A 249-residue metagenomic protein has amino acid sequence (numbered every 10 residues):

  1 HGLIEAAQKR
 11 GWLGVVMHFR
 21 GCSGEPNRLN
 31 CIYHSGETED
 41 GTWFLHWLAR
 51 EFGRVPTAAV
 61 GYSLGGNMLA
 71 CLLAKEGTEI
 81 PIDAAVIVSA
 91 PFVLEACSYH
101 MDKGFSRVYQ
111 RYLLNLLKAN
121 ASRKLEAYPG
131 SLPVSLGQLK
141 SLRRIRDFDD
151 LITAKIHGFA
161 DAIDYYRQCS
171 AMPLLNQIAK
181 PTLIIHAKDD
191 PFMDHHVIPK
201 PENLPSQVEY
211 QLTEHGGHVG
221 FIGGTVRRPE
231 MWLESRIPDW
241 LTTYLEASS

Functional and structural regions predicted by a protein language model:
H1-R28, W43, W47: Short, surface-exposed "cap/lid" segments of acyl-processing enzymes
C31-F52: Alpha/beta-hydrolase active-site loop
R50-I156: Alpha/beta-hydrolase-fold enzymes
L151-L174: Active-site nucleophile elbow and catalytic-triad environment of alpha/beta-hydrolase enzymes
M172, K188-D190, H215-G217: Acidic beta-to-alpha connecting loop that harbors the catalytic carboxylate
I178, I184-H186, D190: Short beta-strand/loop motif that positions the catalytic acidic residue of the alpha/beta-hydrolase fold
K188-E209: Conserved loop-alpha-helix segment in the C-terminal half of the alpha/beta-hydrolase fold that carries the catalytic
E214-S249: Catalytic active-site module of serine/aspartate enzymes centered on a nucleophile-bearing elbow/loop
